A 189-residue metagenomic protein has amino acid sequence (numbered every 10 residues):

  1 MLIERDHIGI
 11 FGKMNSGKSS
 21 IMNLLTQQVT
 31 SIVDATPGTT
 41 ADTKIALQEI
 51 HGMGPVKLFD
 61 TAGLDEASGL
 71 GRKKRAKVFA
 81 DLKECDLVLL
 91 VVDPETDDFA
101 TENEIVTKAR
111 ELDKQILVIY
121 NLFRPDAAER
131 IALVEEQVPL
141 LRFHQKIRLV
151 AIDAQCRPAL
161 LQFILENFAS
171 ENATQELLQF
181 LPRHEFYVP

Functional and structural regions predicted by a protein language model:
M1-Q27, I32, T107, E111 (+1 more regions): C-terminal-of-GTPase-core extension/linker across diverse P-loop GTPases
D6, T26-G54: Switch I (effector-binding) loop of TRAFAC-class P-loop GTPase G-domains
I10-K13, D60-G63, V92, Y120: Flexible glycine-/small-residue-rich
L25-T26, K44, Q48, V92 (+3 more regions): Hydrophobic aliphatic residues
T30-T36, P55-G71: Switch II (G3) loop of P-loop NTPases
G38-T39, G63-D65, E95-D98, L122-A127 (+1 more regions): Conserved nucleotide-binding/hydrolysis micro-motifs of P-loop NTPases
E49-G54, K73-H144: Conserved C-terminal guanine-recognition region of P-loop GTPase G domains, centered on the G4
